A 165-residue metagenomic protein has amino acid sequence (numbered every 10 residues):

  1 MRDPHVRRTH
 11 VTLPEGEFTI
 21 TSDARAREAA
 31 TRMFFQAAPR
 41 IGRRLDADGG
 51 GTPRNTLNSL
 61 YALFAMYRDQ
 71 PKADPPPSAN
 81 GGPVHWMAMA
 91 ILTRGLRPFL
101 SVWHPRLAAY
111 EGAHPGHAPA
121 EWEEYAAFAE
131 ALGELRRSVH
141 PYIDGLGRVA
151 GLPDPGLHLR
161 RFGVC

Functional and structural regions predicted by a protein language model:
M1-Y61: Membrane-proximal, non-transmembrane interface segments of integral membrane proteins
F18, F34-F35, F64, F99 (+3 more regions): Phenylalanine-focused residue identity feature
R40-I41, M66-W86, E111-A127: Short, charged/polar, low-complexity loop and linker segments that flank or interrupt alpha-helical bundles
A47-R97: Heme-based O2/NO sensor domains and their adjacent alpha-helical segments, primarily globin folds but also including
N55, S59-M66, I91, G95-P98 (+5 more regions): Charged, amphipathic alpha-helical oligomerization/scaffolding segments
R68-A79, L100-E111, R136, H140-L157: Long, hydrophobic, amphipathic alpha-helical segments used as structural scaffolds
G82-H117, A131: Extended amphipathic alpha-helical regions
G116-C165: Alpha-helical oligomerization segments
